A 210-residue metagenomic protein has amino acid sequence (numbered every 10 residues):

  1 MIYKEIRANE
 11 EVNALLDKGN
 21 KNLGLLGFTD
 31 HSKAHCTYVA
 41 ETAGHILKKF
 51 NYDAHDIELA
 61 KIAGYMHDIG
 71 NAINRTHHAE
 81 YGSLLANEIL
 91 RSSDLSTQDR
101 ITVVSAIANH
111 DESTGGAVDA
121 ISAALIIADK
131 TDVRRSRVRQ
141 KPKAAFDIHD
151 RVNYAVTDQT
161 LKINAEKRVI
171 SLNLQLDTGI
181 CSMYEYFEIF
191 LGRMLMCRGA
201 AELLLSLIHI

Functional and structural regions predicted by a protein language model:
M1-H78, E88: Acidic/His-rich, divalent-metal-binding segments that scaffold phosphate/diphosphate chemistry
A43, F50, S93, D111-T114 (+4 more regions): Conserved NTP-handling cores and scaffolds of large molecular machines
H55-D56, H77, Y81, Q98-T102 (+1 more regions): Alpha-helix N-cap and coil->helix boundary residues
A60, G64, Y81, I107 (+1 more regions): Short alpha-helical catalytic segment bearing the HExxH-like zincin motif of zinc-dependent metalloproteases
A72-H78, L85-S93, T102-N109: N-terminal, charged amphipathic alpha-helical interaction modules
T97-D158: Histidine/acidic-rich helix-loop-helix segments that form or flank divalent-metal centers in metalloenzyme catalytic
D147-S206: A structured, mid-to-C-terminal "fold-capping" secondary-structure block
I208-I210: Conserved small/polar residues in nucleotide/adenosyl-binding loops
